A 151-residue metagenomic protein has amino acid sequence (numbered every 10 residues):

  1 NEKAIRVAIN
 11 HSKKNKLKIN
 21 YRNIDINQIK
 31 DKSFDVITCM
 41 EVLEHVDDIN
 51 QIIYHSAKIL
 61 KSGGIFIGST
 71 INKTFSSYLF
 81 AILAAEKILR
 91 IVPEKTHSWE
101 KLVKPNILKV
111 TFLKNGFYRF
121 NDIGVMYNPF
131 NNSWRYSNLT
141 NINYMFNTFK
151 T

Functional and structural regions predicted by a protein language model:
N1-Y78, P105-L108, F146-K150: Conserved SAM-binding loop
N20-R22, F120-I123: General small-molecule cofactor/ligand-binding pocket signal
V46, W99-L102, N138: Short, solvent-exposed loop/helix junctions and linker helices that flank or host conserved functional motifs
T70, L89-I107: Acceptor-substrate binding/catalytic loop of class I
K73, Y127-P129: Residue-level marker for beta-strand->alpha-helix junctions and adjacent short loops that shape enzyme
Y78-I88: Short, flexible, mixed-charge acidic loops at enzyme active sites
W99-D122: Short alpha-helix
S133-T151: Core SAM-dependent methyltransferase catalytic element
